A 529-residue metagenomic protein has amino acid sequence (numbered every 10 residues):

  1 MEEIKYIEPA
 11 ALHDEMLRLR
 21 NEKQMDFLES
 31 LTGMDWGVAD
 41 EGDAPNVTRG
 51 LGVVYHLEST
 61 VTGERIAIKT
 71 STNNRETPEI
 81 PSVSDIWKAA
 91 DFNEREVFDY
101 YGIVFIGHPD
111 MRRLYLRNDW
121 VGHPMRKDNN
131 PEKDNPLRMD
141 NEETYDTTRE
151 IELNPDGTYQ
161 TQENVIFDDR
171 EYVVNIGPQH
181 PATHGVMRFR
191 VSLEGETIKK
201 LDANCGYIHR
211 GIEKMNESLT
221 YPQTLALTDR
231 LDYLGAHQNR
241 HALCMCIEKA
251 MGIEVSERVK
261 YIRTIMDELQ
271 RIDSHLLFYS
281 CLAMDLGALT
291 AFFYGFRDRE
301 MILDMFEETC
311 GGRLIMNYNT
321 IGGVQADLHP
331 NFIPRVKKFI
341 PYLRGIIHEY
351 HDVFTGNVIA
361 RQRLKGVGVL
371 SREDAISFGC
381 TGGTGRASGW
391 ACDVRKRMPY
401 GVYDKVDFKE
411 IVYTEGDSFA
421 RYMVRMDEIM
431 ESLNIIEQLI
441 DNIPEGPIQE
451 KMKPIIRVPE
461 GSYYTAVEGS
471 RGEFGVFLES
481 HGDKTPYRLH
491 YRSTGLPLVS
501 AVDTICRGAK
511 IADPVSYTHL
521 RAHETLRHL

Functional and structural regions predicted by a protein language model:
M1-T197, S274, G356-V367, S432 (+4 more regions): Terminal low-complexity/charged segments
V61-I80, R240-G252, H275-C281, I315-G322 (+1 more regions): Residues forming anionic-ligand binding surfaces in small-molecule and nucleic-acid pockets of primarily soluble enzymes
E150-V186, R190-R230, L234-A236, R240 (+5 more regions): Internal glycine-rich alpha/beta core junctions
H184, R188-E194, I198-Q270, L277-D285 (+3 more regions): Trp/Phe/Arg-rich N-terminal binding region typifying the photolyase-homology
D232, A236-H351: Internal, well-ordered alpha/beta segment that forms a basic, Gly-enriched binding/recognition surface
A291, G295, M305-M452: Intrinsically disordered, low-complexity regulatory segments
P454-G495, V499: C-terminal hydrophobic structural anchor segments that stabilize assembly/packing rather than catalytic chemistry
T518-T525: Conserved small/polar residues in nucleotide/adenosyl-binding loops
